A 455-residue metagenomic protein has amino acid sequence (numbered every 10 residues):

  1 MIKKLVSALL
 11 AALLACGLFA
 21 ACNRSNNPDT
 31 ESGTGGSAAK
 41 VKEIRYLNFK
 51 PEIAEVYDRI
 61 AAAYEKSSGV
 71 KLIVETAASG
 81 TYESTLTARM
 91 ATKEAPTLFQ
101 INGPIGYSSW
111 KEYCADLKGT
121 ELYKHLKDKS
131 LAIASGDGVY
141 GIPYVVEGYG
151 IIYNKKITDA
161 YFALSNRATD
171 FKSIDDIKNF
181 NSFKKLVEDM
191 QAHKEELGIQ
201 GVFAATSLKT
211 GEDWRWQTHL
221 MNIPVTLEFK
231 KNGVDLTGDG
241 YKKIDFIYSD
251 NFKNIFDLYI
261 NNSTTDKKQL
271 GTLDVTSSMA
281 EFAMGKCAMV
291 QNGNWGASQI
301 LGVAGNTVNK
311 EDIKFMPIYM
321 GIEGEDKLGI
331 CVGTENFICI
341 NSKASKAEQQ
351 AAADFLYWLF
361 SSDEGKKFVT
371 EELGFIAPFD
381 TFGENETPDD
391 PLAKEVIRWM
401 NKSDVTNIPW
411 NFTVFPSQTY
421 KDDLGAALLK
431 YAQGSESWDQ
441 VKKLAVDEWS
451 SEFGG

Functional and structural regions predicted by a protein language model:
K4-L10, G17-G106, G119-K124, D128 (+9 more regions): Conserved N-terminal structural module of periplasmic/extracytoplasmic solute-binding proteins
S67, K71-L72, T92, A304-G374: Extracytoplasmic/periplasmic substrate-recognition and gating elements
V70, M90-I101, L197-Q200, M284-G293: Alpha-to-beta junction loops
T76-T85, K178-S182, Q269-M284: Short helix-initiation/N-cap motifs at beta->coil->alpha
N102-D159, K310-Y319, D389: Hinge/lid segment of periplasmic solute-binding proteins
G138-Y144, Y149, N181-G240: Extracytoplasmic/periplasmic solute-binding protein
V187-D189, K231-T272: Glycine-centered hinge/linker elements that transmit conformational signals in sensory and ligand-binding systems
V332, F375, D380-F382, K394-F453: C-terminal capping/gating helix-and-loop segments adjacent to ligand/active sites or protein-protein/ligand interfaces
